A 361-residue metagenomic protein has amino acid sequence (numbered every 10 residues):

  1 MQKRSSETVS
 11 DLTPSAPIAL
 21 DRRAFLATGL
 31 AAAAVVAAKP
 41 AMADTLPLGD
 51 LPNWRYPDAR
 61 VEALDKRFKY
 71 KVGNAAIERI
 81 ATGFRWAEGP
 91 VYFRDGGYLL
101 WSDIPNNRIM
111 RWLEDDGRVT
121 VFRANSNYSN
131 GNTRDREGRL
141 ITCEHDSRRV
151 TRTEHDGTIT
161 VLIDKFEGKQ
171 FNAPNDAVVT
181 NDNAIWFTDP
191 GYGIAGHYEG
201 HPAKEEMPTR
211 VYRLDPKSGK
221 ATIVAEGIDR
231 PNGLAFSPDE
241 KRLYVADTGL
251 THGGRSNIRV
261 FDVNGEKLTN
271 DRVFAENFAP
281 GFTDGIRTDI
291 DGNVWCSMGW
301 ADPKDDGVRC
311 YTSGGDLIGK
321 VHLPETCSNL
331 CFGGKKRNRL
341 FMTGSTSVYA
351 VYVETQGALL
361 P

Functional and structural regions predicted by a protein language model:
M1-L20, A24, A31-A34: N-terminal secretory signal peptides
L20, L30, D44-P361: Sequence-structural signature of mature extracellular/luminal beta-sheet repeat domains, prominently beta-propellers
